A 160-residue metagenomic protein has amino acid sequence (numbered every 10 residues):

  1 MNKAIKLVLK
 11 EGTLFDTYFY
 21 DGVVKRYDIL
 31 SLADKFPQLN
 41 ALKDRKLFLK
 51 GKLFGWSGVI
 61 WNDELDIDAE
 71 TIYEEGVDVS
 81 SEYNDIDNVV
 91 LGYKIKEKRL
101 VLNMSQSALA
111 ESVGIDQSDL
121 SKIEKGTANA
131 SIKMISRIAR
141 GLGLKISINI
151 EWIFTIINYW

Functional and structural regions predicted by a protein language model:
M1-F154: Motif-centric detector for short Cys/His coordination patterns
T155-W160: Helix-turn-helix/homeodomain-like alpha-helical modules used for DNA recognition and transcription-factor dimerization
